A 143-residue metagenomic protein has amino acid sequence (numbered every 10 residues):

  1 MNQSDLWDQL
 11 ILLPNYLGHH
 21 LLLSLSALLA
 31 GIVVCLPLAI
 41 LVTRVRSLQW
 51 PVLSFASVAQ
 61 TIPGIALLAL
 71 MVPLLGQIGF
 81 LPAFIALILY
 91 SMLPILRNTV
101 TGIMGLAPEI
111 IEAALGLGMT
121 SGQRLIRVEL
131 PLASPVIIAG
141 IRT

Functional and structural regions predicted by a protein language model:
M1-A27: Periplasmic/extracellular loop-to-transmembrane helix junction in inner-membrane transport proteins
L21, L25, L29-P37, L41: Generic alpha-helical transmembrane segments of integral inner-membrane proteins, especially permease/transport modules
L25, L89, S121-T143: Transmembrane alpha-helices
V33-L38, P82-I111, S134, I138-R142: Membrane-embedded alpha-helices of multi-pass transport/permease systems
L38-M71, L87, R97-T101, G105 (+1 more regions): Cytoplasmic-entry segments and transmembrane alpha-helices of multi-pass inner-membrane transporters
I65-R97, S121-G122: Membrane-interfacial helix termini and adjacent extracytoplasmic/periplasmic loops of multi-pass transporters
I103-E109, A113-A133: Short helix-to-coil transition segments within interhelical loops that connect adjacent transmembrane helices
